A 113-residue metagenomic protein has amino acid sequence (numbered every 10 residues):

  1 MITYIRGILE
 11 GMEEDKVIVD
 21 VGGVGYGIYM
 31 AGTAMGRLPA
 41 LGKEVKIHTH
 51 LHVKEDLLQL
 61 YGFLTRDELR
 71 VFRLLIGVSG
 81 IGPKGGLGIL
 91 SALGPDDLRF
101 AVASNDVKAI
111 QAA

Functional and structural regions predicted by a protein language model:
M1: Glycine/alanine-rich phosphate-binding loops at beta-alpha junctions
Y4-R6, E10-A112: Long, highly charged, low-complexity intrinsically disordered interaction regions that mediate electrostatic DNA/RNA
